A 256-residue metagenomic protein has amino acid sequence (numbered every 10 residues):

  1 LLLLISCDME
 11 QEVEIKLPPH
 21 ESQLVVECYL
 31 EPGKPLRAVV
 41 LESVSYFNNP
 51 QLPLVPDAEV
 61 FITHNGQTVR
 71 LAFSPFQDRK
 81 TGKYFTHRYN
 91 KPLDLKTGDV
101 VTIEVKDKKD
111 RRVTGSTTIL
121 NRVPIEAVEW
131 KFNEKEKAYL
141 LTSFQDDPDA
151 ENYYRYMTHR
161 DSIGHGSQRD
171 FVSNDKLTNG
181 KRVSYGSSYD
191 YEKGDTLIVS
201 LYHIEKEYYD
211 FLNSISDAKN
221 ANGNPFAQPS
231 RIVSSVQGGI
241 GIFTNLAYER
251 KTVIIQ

Functional and structural regions predicted by a protein language model:
L1-I5: Sec-dependent bacterial lipoprotein signal peptides
C7-Q256: A sequence/structural signal for flexible, mid-protein segments enriched in small/helix-disrupting residues
